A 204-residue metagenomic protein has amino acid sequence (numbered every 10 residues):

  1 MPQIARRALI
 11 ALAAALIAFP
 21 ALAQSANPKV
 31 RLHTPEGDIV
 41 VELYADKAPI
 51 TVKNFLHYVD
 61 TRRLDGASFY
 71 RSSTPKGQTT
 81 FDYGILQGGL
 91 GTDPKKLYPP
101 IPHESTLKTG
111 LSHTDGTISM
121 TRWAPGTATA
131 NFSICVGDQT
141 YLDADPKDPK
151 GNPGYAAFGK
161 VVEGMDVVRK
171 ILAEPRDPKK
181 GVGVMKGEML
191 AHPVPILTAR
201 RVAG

Functional and structural regions predicted by a protein language model:
P2-I4, L16-G204: Cyclophilin-like peptidyl-prolyl cis-trans isomerases
I4-I10: N-terminal export leaders
